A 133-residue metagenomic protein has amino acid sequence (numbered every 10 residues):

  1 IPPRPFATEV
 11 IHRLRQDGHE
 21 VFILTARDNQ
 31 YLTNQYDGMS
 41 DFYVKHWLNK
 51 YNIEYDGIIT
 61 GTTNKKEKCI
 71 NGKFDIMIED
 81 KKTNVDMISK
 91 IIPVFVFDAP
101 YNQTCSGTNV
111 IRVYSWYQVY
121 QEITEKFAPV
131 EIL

Functional and structural regions predicted by a protein language model:
I1-L24, T33-F42: Short, acidic loop-to-helix structural element flanking the phosphoryl-transfer center in phosphate-processing enzymes
D17-H19, N34-L133: C-terminal cap/substrate-recognition subdomain and adjoining C-terminal extension of metal-dependent phosphatase-like
T25-D28, K81: Short, well-ordered beta-to-alpha junction loops that form the rim of enzyme active sites and present histidine/acidic
